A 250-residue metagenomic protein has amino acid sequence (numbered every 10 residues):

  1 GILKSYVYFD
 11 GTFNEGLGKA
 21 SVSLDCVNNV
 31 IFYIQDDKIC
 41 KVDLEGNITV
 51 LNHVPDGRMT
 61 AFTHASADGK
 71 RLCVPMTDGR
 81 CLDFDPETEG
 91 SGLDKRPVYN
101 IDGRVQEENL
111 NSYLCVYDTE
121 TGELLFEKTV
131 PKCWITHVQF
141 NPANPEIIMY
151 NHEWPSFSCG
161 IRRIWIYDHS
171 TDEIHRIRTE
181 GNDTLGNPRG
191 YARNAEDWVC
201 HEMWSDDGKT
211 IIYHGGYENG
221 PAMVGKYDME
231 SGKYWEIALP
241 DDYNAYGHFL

Functional and structural regions predicted by a protein language model:
G1, E107-G122, R162-T171, V224-M229: Beta-propeller blade signature
L3-F13, I48-H53, E123-K128, H175-R178 (+2 more regions): A short beta-strand motif characteristic of beta-propeller blades
V7-F32, G57-R71, V130-M149, P155 (+3 more regions): Conserved beta-propeller blade repeats
E15-N29, Y33-Y113, L124-V130: Asp-box/WD-like beta-propeller blade repeats and closely related beta-sheet repeat scaffolds
K38-I39, D78-L82, W154-S158, Y217-G220: Short glycine/acidic-enriched loop and turn motifs that connect beta-strands
D85, I101-E108, P155-S158, A192-R193 (+1 more regions): Short consensus segments that form the blades of beta-propeller domains, in both extracellular/periplasmic
N111, Y150-N151, Y167, R176 (+1 more regions): Ligand-binding pocket scaffold of soluble enzyme catalytic domains
M223-L250: C-terminal structural cap/anchor segments
